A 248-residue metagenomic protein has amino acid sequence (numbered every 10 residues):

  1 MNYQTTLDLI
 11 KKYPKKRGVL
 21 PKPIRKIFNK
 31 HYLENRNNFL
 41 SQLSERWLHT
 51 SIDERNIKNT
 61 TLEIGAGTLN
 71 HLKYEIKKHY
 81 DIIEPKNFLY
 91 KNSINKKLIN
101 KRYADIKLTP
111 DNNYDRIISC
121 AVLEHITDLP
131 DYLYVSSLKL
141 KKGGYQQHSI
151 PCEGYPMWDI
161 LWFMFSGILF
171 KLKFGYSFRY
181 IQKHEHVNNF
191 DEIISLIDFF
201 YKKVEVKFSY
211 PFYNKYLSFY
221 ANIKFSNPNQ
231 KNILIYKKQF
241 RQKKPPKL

Functional and structural regions predicted by a protein language model:
M1-N112, R116, L133, I150-E153 (+2 more regions): Conserved N-terminal segment of class I S-adenosyl-L-methionine
I82-I83, L89, A121, M157-F165: Conserved short hydrophobic patches within well-ordered secondary structure
R116-V122: A short beta-strand submotif of the Rossmann-like class I SAM-dependent methyltransferase core that lines
D128-L129, D159: Conserved catalytic-core motifs of eukaryotic protein kinase domains, centered on the activation segment
P130-Y145: A short glycine-rich, Lys/Arg-flanked "PGG" loop and its adjoining helix->strand segment in the class I
Q147-F170: Conserved class I S-adenosyl-L-methionine
L172-F178: Short, flexible, basic/aromatic active-site loop/helix in glycosyltransferases
